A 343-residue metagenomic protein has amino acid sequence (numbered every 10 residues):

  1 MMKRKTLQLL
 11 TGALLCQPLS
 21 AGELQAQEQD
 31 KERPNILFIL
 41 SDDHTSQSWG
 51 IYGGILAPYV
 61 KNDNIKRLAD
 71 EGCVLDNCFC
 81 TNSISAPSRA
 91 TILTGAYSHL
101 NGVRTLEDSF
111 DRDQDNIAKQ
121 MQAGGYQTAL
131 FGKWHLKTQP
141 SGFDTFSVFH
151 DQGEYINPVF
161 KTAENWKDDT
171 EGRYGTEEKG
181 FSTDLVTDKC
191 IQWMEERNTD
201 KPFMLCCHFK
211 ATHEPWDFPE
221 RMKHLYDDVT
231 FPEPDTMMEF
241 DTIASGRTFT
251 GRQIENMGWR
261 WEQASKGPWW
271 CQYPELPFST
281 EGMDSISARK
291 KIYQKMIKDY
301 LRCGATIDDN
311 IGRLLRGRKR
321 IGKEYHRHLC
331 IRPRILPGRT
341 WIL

Functional and structural regions predicted by a protein language model:
R4-L15, A21-L343: Formylglycine-dependent sulfatase
